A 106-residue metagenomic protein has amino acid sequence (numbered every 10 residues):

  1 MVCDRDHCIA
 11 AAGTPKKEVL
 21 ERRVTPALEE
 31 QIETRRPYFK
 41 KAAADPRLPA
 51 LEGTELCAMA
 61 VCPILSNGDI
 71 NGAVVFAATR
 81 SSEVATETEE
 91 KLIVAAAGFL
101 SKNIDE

Functional and structural regions predicted by a protein language model:
M1-L51: Structured interaction and signal-relay segments at domain junctions
D6-H7, L65-N71: A glycine-centered beta-loop-beta connector
A11, G72-A73: Short glycine-/small-residue motifs
E21-E30, Y38, A73-E106: Juxtadomain coupling helices with adjacent low-complexity linkers
D45-M59, R80, V84-T88, A95: C-terminal regulatory/effector modules of DNA-binding transcriptional regulators
C57-N67: A short, aliphatic-rich beta-strand micro-motif
